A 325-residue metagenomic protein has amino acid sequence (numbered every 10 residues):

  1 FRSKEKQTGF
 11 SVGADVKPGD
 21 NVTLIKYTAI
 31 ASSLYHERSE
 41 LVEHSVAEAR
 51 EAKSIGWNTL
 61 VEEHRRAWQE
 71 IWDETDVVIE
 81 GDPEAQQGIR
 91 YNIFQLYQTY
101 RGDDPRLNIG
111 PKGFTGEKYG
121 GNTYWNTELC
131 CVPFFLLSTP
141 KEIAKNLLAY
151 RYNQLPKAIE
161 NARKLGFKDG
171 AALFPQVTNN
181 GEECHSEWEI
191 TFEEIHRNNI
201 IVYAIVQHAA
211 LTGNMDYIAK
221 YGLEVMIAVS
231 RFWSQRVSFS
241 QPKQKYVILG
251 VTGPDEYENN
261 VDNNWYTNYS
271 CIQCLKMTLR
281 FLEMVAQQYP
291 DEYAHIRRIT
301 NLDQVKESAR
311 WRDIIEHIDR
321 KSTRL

Functional and structural regions predicted by a protein language model:
F1-Y119: Acidic/polar, glycine-enriched structural segments that form the non-catalytic walls/loops of the carbohydrate-binding
D73-V78, Q95-Q98, L129-K141, E189 (+4 more regions): Well-ordered alpha-helical scaffold segments within catalytic/enzyme domains
G81, T115-W125, H185-N198, D255-N268: Solvent-exposed loop and edge beta-strand segments that line ligand/cofactor-binding and catalytic clefts
Y91-Q98, Y150-K157, E224-R236, Q273 (+3 more regions): Alpha-helical scaffold segments in carbohydrate-active enzymes
Y100-T115, K141-Y203, A209, D216-K220 (+2 more regions): Helix-terminus loop motifs that line ligand-binding clefts
K112-K118, C131, L211-I218, V251-D262: Short helix/strand-bridging catalytic loops that position acidic/His residues to coordinate divalent metals and engage
E182, F232-V305, R310: Acidic/histidine-rich catalytic neighborhood
T323-L325: Conserved small/polar residues in nucleotide/adenosyl-binding loops
